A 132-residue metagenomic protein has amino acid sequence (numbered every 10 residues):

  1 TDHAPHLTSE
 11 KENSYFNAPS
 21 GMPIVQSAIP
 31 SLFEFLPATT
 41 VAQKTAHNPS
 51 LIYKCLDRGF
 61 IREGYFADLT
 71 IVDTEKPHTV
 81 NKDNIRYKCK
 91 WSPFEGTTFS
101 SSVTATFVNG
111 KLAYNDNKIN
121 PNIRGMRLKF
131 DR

Functional and structural regions predicted by a protein language model:
T1, T45, T104-T106: Ser/Thr-centric signal marking residues that sit in or immediately flank functional binding/regulatory motifs
H3-T74: His/Asp/Glu-enriched, well-ordered alpha-helical/loop segment that forms or immediately abuts the divalent-metal
S14, F66-L128: C-terminal cap of metal-dependent C-N hydrolases
